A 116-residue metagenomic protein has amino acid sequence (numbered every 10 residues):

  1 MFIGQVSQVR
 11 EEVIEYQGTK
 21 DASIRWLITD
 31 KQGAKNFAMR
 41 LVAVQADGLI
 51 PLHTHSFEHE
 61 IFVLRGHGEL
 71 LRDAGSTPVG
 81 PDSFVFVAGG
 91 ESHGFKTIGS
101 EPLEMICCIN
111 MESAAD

Functional and structural regions predicted by a protein language model:
M1-N36, D116: A short, N-terminal "cap"/entry segment at the start of jelly-roll beta-barrel domains of the cupin/DSBH fold
R40-H55, G89: Conserved short histidine dyad/triad with adjacent acidic residue
L41, E60, G75-T77: Short, surface-exposed secondary-structure edge patches
L41, F86, E101-D116: A short hydrophobic beta-strand segment most commonly corresponding to one strand of the jelly-roll/cupin
P51-L52, L70-L71, V87, H93-S100: Short beta-strand His + acidic residue motifs that chelate non-heme Fe in jelly-roll/DSBH and cupin folds
F57-G68: Glycine- and acidic-residue-biased ligand/ion/polar-headgroup-sensing regions
A74-G89: Short acidic-glycine-tyrosine-enriched beta hairpin
